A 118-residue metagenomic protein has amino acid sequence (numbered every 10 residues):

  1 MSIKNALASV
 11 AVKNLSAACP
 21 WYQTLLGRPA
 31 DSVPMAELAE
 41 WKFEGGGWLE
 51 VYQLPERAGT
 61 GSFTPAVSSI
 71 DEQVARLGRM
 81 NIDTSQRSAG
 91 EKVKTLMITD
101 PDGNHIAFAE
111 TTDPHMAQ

Functional and structural regions predicted by a protein language model:
M1-C19, G61-F63, T112-Q118: N-terminal beta-strand motif that seeds the catalytic metal site of vicinal oxygen chelate
N5-K13, E44, L54-M80, K94-T99: Vicinal oxygen chelate
A6, E37-A39, G45, V93 (+1 more regions): Amphipathic alpha-helical "stalk" segments
V10, G78-Q118: Vicinal oxygen chelate
A18-Q23, L77, G103: Conserved active-site tyrosine of GNAT-family acetyltransferases
L26-V33, I82-R87: Short secondary-structure junctions
R28-G61, H105-T112: Conserved short beta-strand elements that form part of the metal-binding/catalytic scaffold of enzyme active sites
M35-A36, S68, G90-V93: Residues at secondary-structure transition points
